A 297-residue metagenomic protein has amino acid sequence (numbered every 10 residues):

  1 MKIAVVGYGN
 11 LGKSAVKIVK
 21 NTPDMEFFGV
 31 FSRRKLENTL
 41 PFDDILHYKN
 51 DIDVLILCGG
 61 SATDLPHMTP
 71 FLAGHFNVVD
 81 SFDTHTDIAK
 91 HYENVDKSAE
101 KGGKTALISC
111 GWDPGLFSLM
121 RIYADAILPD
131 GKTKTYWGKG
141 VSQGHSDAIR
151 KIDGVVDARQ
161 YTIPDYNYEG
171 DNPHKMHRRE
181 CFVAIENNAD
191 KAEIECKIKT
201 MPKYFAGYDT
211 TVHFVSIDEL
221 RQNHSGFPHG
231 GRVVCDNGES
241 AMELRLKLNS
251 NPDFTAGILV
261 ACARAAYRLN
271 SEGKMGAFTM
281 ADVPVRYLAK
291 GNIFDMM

Functional and structural regions predicted by a protein language model:
K2-A15: Glycine-rich adenosine-cofactor-binding loop
V5, V54, C58-G59, F254: Metallocofactor- and cofactor-centric catalytic cores in central/energy metabolism, strongly enriched
K13-S14, N21-L46, G140-A263: C-terminal substrate-binding/catalytic lobe of Rossmann-fold NAD(P)-dependent oxidoreductases
I45, D51-V54, A62-S81: Rossmann-fold NAD(P) dinucleotide-binding segment
D80, A106-C110, Y136, R159-Q160: General beta-strand structural signal in soluble alpha/beta enzymes
F82-A106: Rossmann-fold NAD(P)-binding glycine/threonine-rich loop
G111-Y136, G140, H145-I152: Rossmann-like NAD(P)H-binding beta-loop-alpha module
S240-M297: NAD(P)-dependent Rossmann-like dehydrogenase/reductase catalytic/cofactor-binding core
